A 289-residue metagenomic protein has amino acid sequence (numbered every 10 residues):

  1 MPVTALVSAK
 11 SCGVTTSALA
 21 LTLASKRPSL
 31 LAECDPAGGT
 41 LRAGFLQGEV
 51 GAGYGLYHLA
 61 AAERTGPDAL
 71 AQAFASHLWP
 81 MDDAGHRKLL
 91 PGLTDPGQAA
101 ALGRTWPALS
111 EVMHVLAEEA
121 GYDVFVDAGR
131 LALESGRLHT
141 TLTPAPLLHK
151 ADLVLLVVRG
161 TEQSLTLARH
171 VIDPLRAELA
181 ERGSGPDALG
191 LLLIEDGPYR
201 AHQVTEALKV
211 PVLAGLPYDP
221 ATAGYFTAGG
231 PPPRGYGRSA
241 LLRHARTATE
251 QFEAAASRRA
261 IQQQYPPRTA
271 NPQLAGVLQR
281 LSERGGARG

Functional and structural regions predicted by a protein language model:
P2-Q72, D123, A128: Walker A/P-loop NTP-binding active-site region of P-loop NTPases, recognizing the glycine-rich GxxxxGKT/S
P2-T4, R27-L31, R87, V124 (+3 more regions): Hydrophobic beta-strand segments of well-ordered beta-sheets in folded domains
V7-S11, E33-P36, G92-T94, A128-R130 (+2 more regions): Structural motif
Q47-G51, P174, P231-P233: Short, hinge-like loop/turn segments at secondary-structure boundaries
H58-P80, H86-L109: Switch- and interface-adjacent substructures of P-loop NTPase systems
P91-L138: Cytosolic-facing regulatory segments adjacent to core modules
E118-E119, D123-P211, G215, G224-T227: Conserved catalytic-core segment of NTP-binding enzymes
A177-G289: C-terminal lobe/tail of nucleotide-utilizing enzymes
